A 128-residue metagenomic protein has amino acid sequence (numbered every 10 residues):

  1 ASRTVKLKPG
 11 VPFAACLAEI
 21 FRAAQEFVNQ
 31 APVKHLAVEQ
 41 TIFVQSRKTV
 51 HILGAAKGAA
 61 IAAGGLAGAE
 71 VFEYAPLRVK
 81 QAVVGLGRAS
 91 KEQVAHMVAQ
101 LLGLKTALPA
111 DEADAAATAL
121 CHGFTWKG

Functional and structural regions predicted by a protein language model:
A1-G128: Phosphate- and other anionic-substrate recognition elements at nucleic-acid/protein interfaces
